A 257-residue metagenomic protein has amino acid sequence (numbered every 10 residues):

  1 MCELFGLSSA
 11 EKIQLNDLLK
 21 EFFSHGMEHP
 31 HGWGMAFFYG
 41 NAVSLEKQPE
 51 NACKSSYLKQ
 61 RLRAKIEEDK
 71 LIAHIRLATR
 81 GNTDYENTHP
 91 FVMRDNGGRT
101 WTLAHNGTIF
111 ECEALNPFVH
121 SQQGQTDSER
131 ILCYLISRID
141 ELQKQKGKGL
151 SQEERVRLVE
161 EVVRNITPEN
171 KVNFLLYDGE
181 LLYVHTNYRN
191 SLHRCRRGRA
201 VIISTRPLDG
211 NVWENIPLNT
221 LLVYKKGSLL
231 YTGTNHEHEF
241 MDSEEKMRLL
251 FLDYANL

Functional and structural regions predicted by a protein language model:
M1-S56, V184-H185, V201-I202, N219-L221 (+1 more regions): Extreme N-terminus nucleophile/cap motif
C2, W101-E111: Conserved beta-strand-loop-short alpha-helix elements that form and flank the Mn2+/Mg2+-coordinating active site
L15-N16, L45, G81-T83, E111-A114 (+4 more regions): Short helix/loop capping segments that flank catalytic or ligand/cofactor-binding pockets
M35, G107, I131: Residue-level signal for inorganic ion chemistry
P49-R61, I75-G98, L115-P117: Short acidic (Asp/Glu) patches
K70, Q145-T186: Catalytic core of PPM/PP2C metal-dependent serine/threonine phosphatase domains
E111-L142: Glycine-rich phosphate-binding loop plus the immediately following alpha-helix
N190-K225: A conserved acidic, glycine/proline-rich C-terminal tail/linker
